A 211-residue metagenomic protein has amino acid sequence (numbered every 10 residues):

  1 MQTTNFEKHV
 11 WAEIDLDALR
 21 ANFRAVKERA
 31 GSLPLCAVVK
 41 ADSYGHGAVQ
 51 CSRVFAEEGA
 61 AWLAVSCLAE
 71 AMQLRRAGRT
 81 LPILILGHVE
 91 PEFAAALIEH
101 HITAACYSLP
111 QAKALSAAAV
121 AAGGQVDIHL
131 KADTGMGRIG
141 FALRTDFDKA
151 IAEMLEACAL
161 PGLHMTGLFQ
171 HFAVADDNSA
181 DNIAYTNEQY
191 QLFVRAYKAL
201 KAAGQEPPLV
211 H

Functional and structural regions predicted by a protein language model:
M1-N5: N-terminal amphipathic/basic leader segments beginning at the initiator methionine
F6, V10-E13, A18-A21, G31-P207: Active-site-proximal beta-alpha core segment in soluble small-molecule metabolic enzymes
H211: Polyanion-binding loop/helix "lid" in catalytic or ligand-binding cores
